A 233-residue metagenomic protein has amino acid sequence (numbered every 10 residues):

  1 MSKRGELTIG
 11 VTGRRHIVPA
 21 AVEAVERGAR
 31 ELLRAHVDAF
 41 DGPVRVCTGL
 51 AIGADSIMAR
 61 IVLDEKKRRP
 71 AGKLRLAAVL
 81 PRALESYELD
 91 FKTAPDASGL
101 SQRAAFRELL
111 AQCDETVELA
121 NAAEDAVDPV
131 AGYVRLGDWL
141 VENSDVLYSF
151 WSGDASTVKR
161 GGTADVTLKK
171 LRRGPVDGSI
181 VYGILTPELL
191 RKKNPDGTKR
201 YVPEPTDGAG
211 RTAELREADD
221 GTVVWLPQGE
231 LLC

Functional and structural regions predicted by a protein language model:
M1-C233: Acidic/glycine-enriched connector segments
